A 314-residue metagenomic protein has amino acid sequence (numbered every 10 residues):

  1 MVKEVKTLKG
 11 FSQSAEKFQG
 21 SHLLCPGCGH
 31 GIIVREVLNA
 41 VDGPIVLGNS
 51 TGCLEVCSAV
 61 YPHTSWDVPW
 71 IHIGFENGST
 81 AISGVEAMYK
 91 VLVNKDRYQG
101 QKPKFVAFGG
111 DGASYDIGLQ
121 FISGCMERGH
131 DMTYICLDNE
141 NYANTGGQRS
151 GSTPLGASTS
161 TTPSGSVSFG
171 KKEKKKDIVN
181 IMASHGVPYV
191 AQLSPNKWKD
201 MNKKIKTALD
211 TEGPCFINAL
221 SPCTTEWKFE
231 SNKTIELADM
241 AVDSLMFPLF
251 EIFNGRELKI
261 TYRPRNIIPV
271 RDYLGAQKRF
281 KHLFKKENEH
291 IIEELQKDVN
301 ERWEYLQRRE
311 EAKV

Functional and structural regions predicted by a protein language model:
V2-Y134, G147-A157, K171: Cofactor-binding active-site loop characterized by glycine-rich and histidine/acidic residues
L8-S12, S21, Q99-Q101, G151-T207: Conserved thiamine diphosphate
C28-I32, D42, E76-T80, Q120 (+5 more regions): Conserved active-site and cofactor/substrate-binding residues in soluble primary-metabolism enzymes
E55, N139-N144, T224-E226: Short gly/pro/ser/thr-enriched loop/turn and capping motifs at secondary-structure boundaries
C136, V190-L193, F216-L220: Short, conserved beta-strand edge motifs with alternating hydrophobic and charged residues
M201-V314: Glycine/aspartate-rich loop-and-adjacent alpha/beta segment that forms the canonical ThDP
